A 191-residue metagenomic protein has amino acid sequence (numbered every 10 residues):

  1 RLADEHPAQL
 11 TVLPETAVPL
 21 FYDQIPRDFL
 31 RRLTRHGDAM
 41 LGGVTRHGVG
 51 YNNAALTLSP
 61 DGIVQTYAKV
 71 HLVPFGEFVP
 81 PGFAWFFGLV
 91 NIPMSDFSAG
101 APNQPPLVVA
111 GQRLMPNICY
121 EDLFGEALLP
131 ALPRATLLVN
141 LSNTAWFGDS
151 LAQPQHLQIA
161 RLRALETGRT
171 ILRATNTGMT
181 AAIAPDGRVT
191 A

Functional and structural regions predicted by a protein language model:
R1-A191: Enzyme catalytic cores with a strong preference for nitrogen-chemistry domains
